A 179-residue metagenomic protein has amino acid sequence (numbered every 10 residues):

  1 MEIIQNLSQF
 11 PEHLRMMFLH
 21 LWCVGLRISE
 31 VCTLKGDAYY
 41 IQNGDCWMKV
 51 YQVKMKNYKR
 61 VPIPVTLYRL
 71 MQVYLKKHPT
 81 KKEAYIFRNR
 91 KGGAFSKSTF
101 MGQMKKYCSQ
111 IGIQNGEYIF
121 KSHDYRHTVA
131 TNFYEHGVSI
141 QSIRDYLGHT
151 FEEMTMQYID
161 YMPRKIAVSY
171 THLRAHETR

Functional and structural regions predicted by a protein language model:
M1-I28, R126: Basic, Lys/Arg- and aromatic-enriched nucleic-acid-binding interface segment
L14, V24, M101-Q141: Short, basic (Lys/Arg/His-rich) helix/loop patches that form interaction surfaces in the mid-to-C-terminal regions
M17, S29-L34, I143: Alpha-helix N-cap/helix-start motif at helix boundaries, enriched for small hydrophobics
V24, T33-R69, E153: Conserved tyrosine-mediated DNA breakage-rejoining catalytic core shared by Y-recombinases
Y39-I41, Y118, V138-Q157: Short, polar N-cap/turn motifs at the start of nucleic acid-interacting alpha helices
Q52-K56, L147-Y170: Catalytic-site neighborhood detector that most strongly recognizes the C-terminal catalytic loop/helix of tyrosine
P64-E117: Active-site/catalytic core of tyrosine-dependent DNA strand-transfer enzymes
T171-T178: Conserved small/polar residues in nucleotide/adenosyl-binding loops
